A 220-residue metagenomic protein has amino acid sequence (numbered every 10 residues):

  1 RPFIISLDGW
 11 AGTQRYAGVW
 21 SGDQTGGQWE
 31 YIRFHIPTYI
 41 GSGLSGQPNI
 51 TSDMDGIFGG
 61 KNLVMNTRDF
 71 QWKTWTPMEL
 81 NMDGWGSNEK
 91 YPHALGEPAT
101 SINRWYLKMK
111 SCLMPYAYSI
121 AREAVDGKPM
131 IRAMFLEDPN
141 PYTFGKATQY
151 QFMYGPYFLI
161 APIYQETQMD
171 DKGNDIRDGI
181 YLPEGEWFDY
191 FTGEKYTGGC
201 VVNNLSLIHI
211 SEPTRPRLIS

Functional and structural regions predicted by a protein language model:
R1-L207: Catalytic-domain carbohydrate-binding cleft regions of carbohydrate-active enzymes
I208-I219: Single conserved hydrophobic/aromatic residue that forms the stacking wall/gate of nucleotide- or nucleobase-binding
